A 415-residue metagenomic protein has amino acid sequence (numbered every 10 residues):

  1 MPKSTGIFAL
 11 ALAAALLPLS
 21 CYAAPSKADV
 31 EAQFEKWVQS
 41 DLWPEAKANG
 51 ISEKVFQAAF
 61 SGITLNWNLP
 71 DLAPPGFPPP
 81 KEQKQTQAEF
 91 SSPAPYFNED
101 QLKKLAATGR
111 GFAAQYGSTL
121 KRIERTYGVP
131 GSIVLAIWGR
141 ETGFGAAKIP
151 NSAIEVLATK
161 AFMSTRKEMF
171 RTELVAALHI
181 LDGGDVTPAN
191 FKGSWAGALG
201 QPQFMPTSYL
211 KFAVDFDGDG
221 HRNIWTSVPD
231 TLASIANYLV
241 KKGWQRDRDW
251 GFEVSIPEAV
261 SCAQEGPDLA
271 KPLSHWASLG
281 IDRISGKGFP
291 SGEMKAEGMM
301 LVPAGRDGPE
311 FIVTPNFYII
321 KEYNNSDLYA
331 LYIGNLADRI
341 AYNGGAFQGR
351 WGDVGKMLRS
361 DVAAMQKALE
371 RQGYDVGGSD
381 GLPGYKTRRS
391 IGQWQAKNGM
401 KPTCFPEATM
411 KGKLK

Functional and structural regions predicted by a protein language model:
M1-A9: Bacterial N-terminal signal peptides that target proteins for export
A9-P18: Bacterial N-terminal signal peptides
A23, M163, L178-I180, L210 (+1 more regions): Cell-envelope/ECM-targeting effectors and their regulatory/trafficking segments
A24-E124: An acidic, Gly/Ser/Thr/Pro-rich helix-cap/linker signature
Q39-F56, S61-N68, R125-G128, G139-G143 (+10 more regions): Sec-exported extracytoplasmic/periplasmic mature domains
F56-K81, W138-T142, S152-I154, E253-E258 (+2 more regions): Acidic helix-start/capping segments at beta-turn-to-alpha-helix junctions
Q85-V240, W250: Acidic/His-rich structured neighborhood in mature extracellular/periplasmic domains
H221-H275, L279: Ligand-binding pocket segment of bilobal, Venus flytrap-like solute-binding proteins
